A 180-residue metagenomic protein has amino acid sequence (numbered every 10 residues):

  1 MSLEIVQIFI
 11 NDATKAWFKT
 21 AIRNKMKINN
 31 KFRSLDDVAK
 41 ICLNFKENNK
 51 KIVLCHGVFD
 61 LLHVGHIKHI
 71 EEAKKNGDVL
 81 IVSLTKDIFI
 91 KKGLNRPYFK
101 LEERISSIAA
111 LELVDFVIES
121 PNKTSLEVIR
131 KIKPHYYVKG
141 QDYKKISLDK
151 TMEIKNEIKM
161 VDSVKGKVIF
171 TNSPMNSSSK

Functional and structural regions predicted by a protein language model:
S2-K180: Nucleotidyltransferase catalytic core that binds NTPs
